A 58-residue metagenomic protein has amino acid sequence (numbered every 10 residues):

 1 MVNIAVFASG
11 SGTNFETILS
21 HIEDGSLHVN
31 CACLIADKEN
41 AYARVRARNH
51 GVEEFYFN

Functional and structural regions predicted by a protein language model:
M1-N58: One-carbon transfer enzymes
